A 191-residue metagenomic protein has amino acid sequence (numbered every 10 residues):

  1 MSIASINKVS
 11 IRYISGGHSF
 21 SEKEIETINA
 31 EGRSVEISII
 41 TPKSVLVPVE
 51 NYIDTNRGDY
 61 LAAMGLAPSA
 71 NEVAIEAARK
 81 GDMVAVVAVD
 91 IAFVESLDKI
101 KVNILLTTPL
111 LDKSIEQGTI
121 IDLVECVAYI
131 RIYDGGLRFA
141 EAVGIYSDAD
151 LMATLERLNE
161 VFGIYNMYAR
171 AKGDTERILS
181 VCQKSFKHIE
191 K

Functional and structural regions predicted by a protein language model:
M1-K191: Hydrophobic/aromatic-enriched cytosolic interaction surfaces used to assemble or bind macromolecules
